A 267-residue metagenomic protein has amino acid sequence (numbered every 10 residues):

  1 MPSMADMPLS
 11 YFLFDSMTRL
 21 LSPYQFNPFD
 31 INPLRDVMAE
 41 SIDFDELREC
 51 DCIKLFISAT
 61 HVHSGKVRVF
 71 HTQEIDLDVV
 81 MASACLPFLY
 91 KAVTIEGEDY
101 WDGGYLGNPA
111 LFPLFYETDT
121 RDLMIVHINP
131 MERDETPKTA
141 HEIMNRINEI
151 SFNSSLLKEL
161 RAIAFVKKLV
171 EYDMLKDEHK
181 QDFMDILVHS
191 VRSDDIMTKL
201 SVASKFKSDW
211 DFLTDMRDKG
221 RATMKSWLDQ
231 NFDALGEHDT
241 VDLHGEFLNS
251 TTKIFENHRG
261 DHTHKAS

Functional and structural regions predicted by a protein language model:
M1-S267: Patatin-like phospholipase
